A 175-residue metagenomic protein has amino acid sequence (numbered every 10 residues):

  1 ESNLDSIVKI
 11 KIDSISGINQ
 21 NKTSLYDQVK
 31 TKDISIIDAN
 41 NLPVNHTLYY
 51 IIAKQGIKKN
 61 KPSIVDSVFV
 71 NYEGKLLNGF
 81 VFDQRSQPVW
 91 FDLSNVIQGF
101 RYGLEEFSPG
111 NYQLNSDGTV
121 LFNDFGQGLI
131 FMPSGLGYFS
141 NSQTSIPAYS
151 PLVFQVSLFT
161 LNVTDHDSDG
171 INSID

Functional and structural regions predicted by a protein language model:
E1-D175: Cross-family detector of peptidyl-prolyl cis-trans isomerase
